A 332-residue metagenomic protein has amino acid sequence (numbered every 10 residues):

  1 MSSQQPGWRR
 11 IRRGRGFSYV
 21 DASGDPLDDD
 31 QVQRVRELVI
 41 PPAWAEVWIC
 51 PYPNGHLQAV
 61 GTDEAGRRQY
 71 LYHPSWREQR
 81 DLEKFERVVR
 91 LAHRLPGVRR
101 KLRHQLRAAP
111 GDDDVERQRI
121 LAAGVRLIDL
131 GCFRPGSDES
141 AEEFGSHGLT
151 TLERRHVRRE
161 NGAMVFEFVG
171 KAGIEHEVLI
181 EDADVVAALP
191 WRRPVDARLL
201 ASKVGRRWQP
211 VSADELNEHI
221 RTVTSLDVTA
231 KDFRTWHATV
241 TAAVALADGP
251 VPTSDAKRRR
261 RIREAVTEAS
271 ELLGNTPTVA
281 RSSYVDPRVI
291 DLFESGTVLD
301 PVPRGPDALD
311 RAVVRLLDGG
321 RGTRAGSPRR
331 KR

Functional and structural regions predicted by a protein language model:
M1-T151, R155-I262, V266-L273, A280-S282 (+1 more regions): A positively charged, amphipathic N-terminal helix/segment that binds anionic biomolecules
D255-R332: Acidic, low-complexity interaction regions
